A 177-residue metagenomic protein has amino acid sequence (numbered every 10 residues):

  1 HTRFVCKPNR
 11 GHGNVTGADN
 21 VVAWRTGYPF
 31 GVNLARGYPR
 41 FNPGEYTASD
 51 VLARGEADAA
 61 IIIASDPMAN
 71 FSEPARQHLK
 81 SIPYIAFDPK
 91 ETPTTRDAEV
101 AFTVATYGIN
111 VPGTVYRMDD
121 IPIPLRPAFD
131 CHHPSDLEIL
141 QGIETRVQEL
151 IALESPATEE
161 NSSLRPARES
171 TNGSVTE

Functional and structural regions predicted by a protein language model:
H1, A18, W24-N161, P166 (+1 more regions): Non-catalytic alpha/beta scaffold blocks inside enzyme catalytic domains
F4, P8-N14, P89-E91: Short, flexible loop segments at boundaries between secondary-structure elements
